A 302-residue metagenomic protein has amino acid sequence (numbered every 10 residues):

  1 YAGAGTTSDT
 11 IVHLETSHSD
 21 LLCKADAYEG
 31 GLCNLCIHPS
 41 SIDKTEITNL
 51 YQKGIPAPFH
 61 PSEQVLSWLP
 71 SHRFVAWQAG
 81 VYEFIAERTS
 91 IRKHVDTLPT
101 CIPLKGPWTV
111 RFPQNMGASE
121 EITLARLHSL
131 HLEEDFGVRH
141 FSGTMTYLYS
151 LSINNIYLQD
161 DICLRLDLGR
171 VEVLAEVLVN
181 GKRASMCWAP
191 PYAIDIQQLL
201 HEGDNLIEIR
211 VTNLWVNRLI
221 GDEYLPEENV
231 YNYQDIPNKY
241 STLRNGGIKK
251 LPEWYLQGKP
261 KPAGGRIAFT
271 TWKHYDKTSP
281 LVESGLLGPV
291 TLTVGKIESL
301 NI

Functional and structural regions predicted by a protein language model:
Y1-A2, E87, L178-S185: Short strand-turn-strand beta-turns centered on an Asx-Gly dipeptide
Y1-P58: Extracellular glycan-associated modules
Y1-S8, E176-V177, R218, E223-Y224: Carbohydrate-binding surfaces in secreted/extracellular proteins
L35-I37, D43, L151, V177 (+1 more regions): Extracellular beta-strand elements of beta-rich domains used for carbohydrate recognition/degradation or cell-matrix
L66-T100, E202-D204: Extended acidic/polar, glycine-enriched regions that form or flank non-catalytic beta-rich accessory modules
R92-G106, N213-G288: Glycine/proline-rich low-complexity spacer/linker segments in large multi-domain proteins
F112-S150: Edge strands and adjacent loops of beta-rich recognition modules
L151-I153, Y157-N180, W188, L200 (+2 more regions): Aromatic-lined ligand-binding clefts that engage carbohydrates, nucleic acids, or primary amines
